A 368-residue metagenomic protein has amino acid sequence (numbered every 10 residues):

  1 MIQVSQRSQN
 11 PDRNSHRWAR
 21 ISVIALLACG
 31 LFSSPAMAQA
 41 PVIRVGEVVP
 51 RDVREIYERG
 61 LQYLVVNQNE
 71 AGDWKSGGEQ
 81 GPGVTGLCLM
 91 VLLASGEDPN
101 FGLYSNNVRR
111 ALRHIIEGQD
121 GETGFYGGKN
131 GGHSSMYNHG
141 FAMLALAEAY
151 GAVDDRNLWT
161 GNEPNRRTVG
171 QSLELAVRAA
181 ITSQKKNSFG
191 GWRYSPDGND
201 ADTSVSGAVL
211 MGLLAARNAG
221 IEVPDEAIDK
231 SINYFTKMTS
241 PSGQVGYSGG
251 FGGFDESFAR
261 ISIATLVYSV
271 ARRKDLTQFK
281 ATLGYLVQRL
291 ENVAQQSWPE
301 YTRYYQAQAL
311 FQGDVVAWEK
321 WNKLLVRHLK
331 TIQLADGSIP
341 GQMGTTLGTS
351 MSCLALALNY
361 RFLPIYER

Functional and structural regions predicted by a protein language model:
M1, R20-V23, E55, G220: Generic short N-terminal amphipathic or hydrophobic helices
M1-R17: N-terminal secretory signal peptides that target proteins for export/translocation
S22-S33: Bacterial N-terminal signal peptides
S34-A38: Sec/Tat signal peptide C-region and signal peptidase I cleavage site
Q39-R59, D73-N107, D120-D229, K237-G284 (+2 more regions): An alpha-helical repeat/solenoid feature that recognizes helix-turn-helix modules
G60, L64, A111-I115, A180 (+3 more regions): Buried hydrophobic core positions in alpha-solenoid tandem helical repeats
L61-Q62, V66-D73: K/E-rich alpha-helical interaction surfaces of small helical-bundle regulatory domains
K330-L334: Predominantly the C-terminal beta-signal and adjacent terminal strand-loop region of outer-membrane beta-barrel
